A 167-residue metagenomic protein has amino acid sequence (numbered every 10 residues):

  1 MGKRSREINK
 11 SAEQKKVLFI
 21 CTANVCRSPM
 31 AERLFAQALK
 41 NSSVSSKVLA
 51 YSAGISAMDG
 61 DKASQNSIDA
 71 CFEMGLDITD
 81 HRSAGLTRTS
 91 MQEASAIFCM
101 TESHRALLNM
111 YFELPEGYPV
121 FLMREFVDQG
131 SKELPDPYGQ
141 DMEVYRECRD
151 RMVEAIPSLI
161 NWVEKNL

Functional and structural regions predicted by a protein language model:
G2-E93, N161-L167: Conserved active-site segments centered on acidic
K3-R4, A96, E102-L167: Phosphate-binding/catalytic loops
C21, C71, F98-C99, M152: Hydrophobic structural packing positions in well-ordered secondary structure
S28, T101-E102: Helix N-cap/beta->alpha junction signal
